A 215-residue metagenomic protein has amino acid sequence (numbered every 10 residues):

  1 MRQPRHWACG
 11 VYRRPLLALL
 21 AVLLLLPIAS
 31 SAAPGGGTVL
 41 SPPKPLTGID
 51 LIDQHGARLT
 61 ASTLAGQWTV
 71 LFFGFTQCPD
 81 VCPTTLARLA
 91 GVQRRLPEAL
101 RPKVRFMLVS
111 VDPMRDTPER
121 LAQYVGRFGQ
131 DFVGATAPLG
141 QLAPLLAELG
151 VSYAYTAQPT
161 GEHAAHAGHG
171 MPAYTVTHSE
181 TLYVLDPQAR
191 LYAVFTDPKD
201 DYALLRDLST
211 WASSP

Functional and structural regions predicted by a protein language model:
Q3-L17: Bacterial N-terminal signal peptides that target proteins for export
P15-P27: Bacterial N-terminal signal peptides
I28-T47: N-proximal helix/coil linker or "cap" segments that precede and/or mark the start of modular domains
I49-T69: A short beta-strand-turn-helix
S62-T85, L89: Short active-site neighborhood of thiol/selenol oxidoreductases, capturing the structured segment around
T84-L145: Structural microenvironment flanking redox-active thiols in thiol-disulfide oxidoreductases
A122-S179: Short, internal strand/loop/helix patches that form the active-site neighborhood or redox-interaction surface
P159-P215: Thiol-/selenol-based redox modules, centered on thioredoxin-like and closely related oxidoreductase domains
